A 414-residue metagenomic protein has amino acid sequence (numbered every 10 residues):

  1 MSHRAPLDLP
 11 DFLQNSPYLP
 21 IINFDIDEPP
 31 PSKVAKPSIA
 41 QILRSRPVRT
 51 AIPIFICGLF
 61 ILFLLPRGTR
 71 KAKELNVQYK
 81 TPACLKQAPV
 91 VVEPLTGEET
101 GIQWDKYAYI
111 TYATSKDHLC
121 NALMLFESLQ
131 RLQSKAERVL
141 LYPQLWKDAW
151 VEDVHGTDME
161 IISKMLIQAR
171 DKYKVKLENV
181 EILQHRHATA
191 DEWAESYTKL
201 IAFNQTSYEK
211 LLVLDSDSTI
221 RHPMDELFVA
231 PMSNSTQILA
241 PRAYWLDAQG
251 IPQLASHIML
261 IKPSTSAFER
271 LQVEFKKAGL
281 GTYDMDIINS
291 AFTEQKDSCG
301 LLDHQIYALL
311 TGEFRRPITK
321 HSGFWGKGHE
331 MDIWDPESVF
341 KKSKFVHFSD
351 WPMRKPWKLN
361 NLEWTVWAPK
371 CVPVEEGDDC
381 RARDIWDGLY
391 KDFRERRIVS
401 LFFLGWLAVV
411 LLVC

Functional and structural regions predicted by a protein language model:
S2-T114, H118-N121, G156, F275-C414: A glycosyltransferase accessory/donor-loop signature
Y107, L132-L140: Short loop->beta transition adjacent to catalytic acidic/histidine clusters or analogous donor-positioning motifs
L119-Q133: Histidine-anchored nucleotide/phosphate-binding helix
E137-W146, E152: Short internal beta-strands
D158-H185: A glycine-rich helix N-cap at a beta->alpha junction
K176-H187, D191, E195-Q253, S264: GT-A fold catalytic core of metal-dependent nucleotide-sugar glycosyltransferases, centered on the diacidic
L212, A255-T265, N289-K296: Conserved beta strand-loop-helix elements of the APE1-like EEP
P263-L280: Active-site nucleophile-His-acid catalytic modules used for acyl/amide transfer and hydrolysis across diverse enzymes
